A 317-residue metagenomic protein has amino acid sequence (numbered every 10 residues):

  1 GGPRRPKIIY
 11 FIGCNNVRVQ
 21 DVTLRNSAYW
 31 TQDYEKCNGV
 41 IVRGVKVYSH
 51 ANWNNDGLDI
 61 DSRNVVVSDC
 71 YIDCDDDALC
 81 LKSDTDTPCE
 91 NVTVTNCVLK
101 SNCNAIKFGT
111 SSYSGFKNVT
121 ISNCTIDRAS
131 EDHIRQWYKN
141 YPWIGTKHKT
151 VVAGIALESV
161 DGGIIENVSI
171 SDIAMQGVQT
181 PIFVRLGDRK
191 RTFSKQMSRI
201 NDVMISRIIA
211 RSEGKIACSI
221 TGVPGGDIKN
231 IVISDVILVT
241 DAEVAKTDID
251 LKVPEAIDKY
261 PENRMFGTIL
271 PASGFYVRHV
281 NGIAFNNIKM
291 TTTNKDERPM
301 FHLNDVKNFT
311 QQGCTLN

Functional and structural regions predicted by a protein language model:
G1-N317: Extracellular/periplasmic carbohydrate-active domains that bind, remodel, or depolymerize complex polysaccharides
